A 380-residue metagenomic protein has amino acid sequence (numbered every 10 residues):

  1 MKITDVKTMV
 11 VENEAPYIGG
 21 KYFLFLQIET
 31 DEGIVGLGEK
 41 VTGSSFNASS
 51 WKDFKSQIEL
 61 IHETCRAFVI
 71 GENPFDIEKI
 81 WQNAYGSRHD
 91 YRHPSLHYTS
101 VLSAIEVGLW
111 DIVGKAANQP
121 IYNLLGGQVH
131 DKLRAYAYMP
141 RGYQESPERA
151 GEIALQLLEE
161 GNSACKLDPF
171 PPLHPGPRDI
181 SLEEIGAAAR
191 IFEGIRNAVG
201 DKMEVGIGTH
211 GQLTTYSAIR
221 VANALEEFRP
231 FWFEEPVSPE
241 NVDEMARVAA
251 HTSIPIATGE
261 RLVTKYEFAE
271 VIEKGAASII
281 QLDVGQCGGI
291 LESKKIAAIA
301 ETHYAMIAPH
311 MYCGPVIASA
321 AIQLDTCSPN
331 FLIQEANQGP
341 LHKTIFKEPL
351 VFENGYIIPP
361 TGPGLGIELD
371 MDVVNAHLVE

Functional and structural regions predicted by a protein language model:
M1-L37, V41-A48, G339-K343: Structured beta-strand/loop patches that form or line metal/cofactor-binding pockets in enzymes
I3, G33, C65, I105 (+8 more regions): Conserved, mostly hydrophobic/aromatic
E29, E63, H93, N223 (+2 more regions): Shared catalytic-loop signature of beta/alpha-barrel
E29-A116: Metal- or metallocofactor-binding catalytic centers and their adjacent structured scaffolds across diverse enzyme
L96, E106-Y143: Glycine-rich, aromatic-flanked loop segments that form ligand/cofactor-binding clefts across common enzyme folds
L102, E184, I207-T214, E234-V237 (+4 more regions): Glycine- and other small-residue-rich loops at beta-strand/loop junctions that grip anionic moieties
K132, Y136, P140-H251: Metal-dependent enolase-superfamily TIM-barrel catalytic cores that perform enediolate-based chemistry
P340, I345-E380: C-terminal extensions of enzymes
